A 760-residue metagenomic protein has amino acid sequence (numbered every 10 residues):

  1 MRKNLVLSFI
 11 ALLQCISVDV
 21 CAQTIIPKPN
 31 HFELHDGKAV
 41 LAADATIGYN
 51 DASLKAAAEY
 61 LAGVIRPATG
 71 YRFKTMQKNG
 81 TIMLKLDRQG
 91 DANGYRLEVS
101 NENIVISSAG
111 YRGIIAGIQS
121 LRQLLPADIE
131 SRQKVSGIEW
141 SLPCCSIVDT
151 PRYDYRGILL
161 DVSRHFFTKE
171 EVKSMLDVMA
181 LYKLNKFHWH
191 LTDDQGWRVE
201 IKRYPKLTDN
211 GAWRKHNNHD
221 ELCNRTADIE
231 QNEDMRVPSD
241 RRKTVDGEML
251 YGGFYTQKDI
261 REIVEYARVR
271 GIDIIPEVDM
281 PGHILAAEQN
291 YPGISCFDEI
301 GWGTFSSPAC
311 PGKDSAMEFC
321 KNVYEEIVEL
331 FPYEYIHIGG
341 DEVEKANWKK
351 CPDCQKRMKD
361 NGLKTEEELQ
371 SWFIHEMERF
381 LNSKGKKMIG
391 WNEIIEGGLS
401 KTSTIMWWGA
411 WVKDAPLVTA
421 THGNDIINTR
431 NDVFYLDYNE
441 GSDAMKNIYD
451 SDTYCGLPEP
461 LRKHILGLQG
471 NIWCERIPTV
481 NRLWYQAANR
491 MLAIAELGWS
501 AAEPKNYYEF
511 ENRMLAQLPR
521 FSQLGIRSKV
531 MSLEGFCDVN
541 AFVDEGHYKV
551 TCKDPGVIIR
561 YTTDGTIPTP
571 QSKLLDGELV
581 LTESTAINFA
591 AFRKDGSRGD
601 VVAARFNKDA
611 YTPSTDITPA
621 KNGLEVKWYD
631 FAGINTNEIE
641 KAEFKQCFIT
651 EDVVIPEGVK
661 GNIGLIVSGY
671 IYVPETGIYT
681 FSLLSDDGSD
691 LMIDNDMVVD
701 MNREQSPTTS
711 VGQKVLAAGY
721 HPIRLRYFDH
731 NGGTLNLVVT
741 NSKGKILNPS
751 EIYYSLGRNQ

Functional and structural regions predicted by a protein language model:
M1-T24: Bacterial Sec-dependent N-terminal signal peptides
Q23-Y153, R482, G498-Y508, A516-R520 (+1 more regions): Contiguous, structured surface segment used for ligand recognition
G48, A501, K505-K627, A632-Y672 (+6 more regions): Short, compositionally stereotyped local motifs that mark structural "simplifiers"
G90-P311, S315-M317, E326-Y335, E376 (+1 more regions): Feature activates predominantly on carbohydrate-active enzymes
R156-L160, F187-W189, I274-V278, I336-I338 (+4 more regions): Hydrophobic faces of well-ordered beta-strands that scaffold small-molecule active sites in alpha/beta enzyme cores
A287, P292-G293, F297-T402, G409-V418: Active-site neighborhood of glycoside hydrolase catalytic domains
M388-E393, G398-S403, G409-H547: Flexible, acidic glycine-rich loops studded with aromatic residues
R724-G733, V739: Short beta-strand-plus-loop segments that form exposed binding edges in beta-rich domains
